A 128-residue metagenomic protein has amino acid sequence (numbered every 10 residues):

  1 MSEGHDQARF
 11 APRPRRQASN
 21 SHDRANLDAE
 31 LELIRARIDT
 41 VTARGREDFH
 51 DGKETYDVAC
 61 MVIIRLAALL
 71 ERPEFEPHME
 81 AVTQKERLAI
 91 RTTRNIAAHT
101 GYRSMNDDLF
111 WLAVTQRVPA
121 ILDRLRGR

Functional and structural regions predicted by a protein language model:
S2-R128: Solvent-exposed interaction patches of small proteins and small membrane subunits
